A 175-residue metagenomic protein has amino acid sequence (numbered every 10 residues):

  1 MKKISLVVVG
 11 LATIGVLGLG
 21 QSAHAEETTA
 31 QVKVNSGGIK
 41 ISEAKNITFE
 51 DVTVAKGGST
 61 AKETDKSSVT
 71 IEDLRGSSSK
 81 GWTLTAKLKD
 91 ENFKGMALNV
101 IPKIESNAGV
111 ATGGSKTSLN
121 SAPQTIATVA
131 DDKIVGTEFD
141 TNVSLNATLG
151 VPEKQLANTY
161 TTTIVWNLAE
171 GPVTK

Functional and structural regions predicted by a protein language model:
M1-A25: Sec-dependent N-terminal signal peptides of Gram-positive bacterial secreted proteins and lipoproteins
I4-S5, E105, S118: Residue-level detector of intrinsically disordered/flexible regions characterized by low predicted structural confidence
L11-T13, T128, L145: A generic, residue-level signal for flexible/boundary positions that often mark functional hotspots
S22-S106, D131-K175: N-terminal small/polar-rich segments of proteins
K103-S115: Extracellular/luminal beta-rich ligand-recognition and adhesion surfaces characterized by aromatic-Gly/Pro-enriched
G114-T141: Extracellular adhesion/glycan-binding regions together with long Ser/Thr- and acidic-residue-rich low-complexity tracts
